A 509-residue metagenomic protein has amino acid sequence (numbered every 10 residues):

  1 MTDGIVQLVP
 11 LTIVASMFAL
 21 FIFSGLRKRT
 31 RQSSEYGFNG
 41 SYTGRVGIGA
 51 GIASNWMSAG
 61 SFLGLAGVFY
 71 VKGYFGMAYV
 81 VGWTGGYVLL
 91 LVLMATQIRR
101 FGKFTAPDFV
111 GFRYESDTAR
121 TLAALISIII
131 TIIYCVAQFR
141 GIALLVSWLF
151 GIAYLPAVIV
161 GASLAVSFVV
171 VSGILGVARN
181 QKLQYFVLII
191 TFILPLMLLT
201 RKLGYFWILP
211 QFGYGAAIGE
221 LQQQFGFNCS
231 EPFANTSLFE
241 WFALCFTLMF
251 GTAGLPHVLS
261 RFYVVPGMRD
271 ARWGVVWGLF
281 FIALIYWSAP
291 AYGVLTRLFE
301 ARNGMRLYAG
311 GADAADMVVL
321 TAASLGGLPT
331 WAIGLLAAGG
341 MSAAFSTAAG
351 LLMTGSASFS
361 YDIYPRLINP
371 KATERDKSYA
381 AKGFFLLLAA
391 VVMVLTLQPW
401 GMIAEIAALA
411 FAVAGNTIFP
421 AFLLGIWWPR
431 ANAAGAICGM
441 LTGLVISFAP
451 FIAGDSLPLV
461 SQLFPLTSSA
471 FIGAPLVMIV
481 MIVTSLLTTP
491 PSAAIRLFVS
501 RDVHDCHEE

Functional and structural regions predicted by a protein language model:
M1-E509: Membrane-embedded helix-loop-helix hairpins and adjacent transmembrane boundary segments in multi-pass transporters
